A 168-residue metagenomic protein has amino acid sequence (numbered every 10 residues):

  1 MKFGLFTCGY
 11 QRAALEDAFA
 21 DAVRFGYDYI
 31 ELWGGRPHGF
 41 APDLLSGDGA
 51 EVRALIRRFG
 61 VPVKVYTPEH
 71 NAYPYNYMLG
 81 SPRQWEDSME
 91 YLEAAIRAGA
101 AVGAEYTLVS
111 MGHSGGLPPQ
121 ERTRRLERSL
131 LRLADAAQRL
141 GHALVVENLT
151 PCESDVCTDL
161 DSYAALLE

Functional and structural regions predicted by a protein language model:
M1-A101, L131, Q138: N-terminal pre-domain/capping segments
D17, F59, Y75-E168: Active-site acidic/histidine proton-transfer and metal-coordination neighborhood in alpha/beta enzyme cores
